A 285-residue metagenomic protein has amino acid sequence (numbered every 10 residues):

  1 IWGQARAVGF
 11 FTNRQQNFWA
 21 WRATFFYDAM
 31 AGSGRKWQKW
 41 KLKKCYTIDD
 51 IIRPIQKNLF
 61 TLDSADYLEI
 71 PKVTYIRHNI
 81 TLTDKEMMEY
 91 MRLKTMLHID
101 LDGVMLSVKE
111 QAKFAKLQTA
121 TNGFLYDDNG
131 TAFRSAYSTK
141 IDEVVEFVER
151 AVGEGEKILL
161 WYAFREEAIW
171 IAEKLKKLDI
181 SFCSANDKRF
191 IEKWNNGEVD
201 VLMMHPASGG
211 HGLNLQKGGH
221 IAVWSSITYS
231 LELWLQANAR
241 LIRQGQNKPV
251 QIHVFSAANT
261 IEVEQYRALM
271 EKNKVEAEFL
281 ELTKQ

Functional and structural regions predicted by a protein language model:
I1-G9, I51-P54, Y90, I171-K174: PAPS/PAP-binding and catalytic site of the sulfotransferase fold
I1-M30, I227, E232, R243: Signature of the SF2 helicase/ATPase Hel1-core->accessory helical subdomain module
G9, F26, K85-M87, A120-Y126 (+5 more regions): Short, solvent-exposed loop/turn segments at secondary-structure junctions
N13-F133, Y137-E156, I252, L269-E271: Inter-lobe coupling linker of SF2 helicases/translocases
N13-Q16, E156-L159, A172, K176-F190: Conserved RecA-like helicase motor-core motifs
Y137, Y162-R165, H205: Helix N-cap/beta->alpha junction signal
A168, I180-A268, K272: Conserved RecA-like P-loop NTPase helicase motor core
L280-Q285: Long, largely alpha-helical accessory region at the distal end of helicase-like NTP-driven motors
